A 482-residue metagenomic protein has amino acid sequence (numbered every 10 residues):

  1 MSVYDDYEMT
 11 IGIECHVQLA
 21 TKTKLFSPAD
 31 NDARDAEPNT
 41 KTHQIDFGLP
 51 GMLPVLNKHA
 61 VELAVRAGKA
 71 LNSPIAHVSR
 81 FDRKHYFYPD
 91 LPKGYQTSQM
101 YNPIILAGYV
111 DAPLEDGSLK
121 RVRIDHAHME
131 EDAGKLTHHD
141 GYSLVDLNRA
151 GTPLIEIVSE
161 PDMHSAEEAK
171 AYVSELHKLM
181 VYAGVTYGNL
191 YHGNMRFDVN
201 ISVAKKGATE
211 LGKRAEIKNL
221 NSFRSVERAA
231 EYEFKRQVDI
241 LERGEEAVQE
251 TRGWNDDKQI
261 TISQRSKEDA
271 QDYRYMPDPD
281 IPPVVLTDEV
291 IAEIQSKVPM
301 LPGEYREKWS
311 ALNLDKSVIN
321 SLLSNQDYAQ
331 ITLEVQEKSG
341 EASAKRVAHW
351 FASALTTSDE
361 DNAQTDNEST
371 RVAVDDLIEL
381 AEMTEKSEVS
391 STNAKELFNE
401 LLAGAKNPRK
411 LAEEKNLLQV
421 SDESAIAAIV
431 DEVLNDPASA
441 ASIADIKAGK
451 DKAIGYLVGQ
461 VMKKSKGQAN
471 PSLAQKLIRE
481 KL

Functional and structural regions predicted by a protein language model:
M1-M300, R306, K316, K338-A342: Basic, nucleic-acid-interacting segments
A20, N200, A204, K235 (+7 more regions): Amphipathic alpha-helical core segments of compact helical bundles
G193-K205, S310-L333, A344-N362, D375 (+1 more regions): Core structural elements
V290-K297, E334-E341, D375-V389: Extended, non-catalytic structural segments that build the interaction scaffolds of large macromolecular assemblies
N313, E337-V347, E388, A448-D451: Structural motif
V318, I331, S343-F351, D376 (+5 more regions): Residue-level detector of well-ordered alpha-helical segments, enriched for hydrophobic/aromatic packing positions
E368-I378, E382, E388-K463: Strongly charged, low-complexity linkers/loops
D451-L482: Short, amphipathic C-terminal "tail helix"
